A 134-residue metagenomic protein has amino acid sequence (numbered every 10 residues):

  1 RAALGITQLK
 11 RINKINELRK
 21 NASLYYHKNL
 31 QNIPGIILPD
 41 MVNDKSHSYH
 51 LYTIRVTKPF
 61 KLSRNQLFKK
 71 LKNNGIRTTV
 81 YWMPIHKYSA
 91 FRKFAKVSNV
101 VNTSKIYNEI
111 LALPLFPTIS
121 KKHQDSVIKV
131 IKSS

Functional and structural regions predicted by a protein language model:
R1-S134: PLP-dependent aminotransferase class I/II
